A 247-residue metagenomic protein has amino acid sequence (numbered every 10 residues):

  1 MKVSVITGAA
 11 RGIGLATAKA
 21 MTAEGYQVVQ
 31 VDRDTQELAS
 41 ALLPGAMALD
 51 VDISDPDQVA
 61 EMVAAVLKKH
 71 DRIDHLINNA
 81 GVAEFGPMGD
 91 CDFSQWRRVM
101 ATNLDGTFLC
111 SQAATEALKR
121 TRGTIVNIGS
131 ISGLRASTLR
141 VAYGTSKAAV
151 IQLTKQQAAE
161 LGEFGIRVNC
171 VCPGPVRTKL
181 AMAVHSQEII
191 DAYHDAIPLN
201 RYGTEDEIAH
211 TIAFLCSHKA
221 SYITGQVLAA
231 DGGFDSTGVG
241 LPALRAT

Functional and structural regions predicted by a protein language model:
E24-L38: Conserved glycine-rich Rossmann-like NAD(P)H-binding loop of the short-chain dehydrogenase/reductase
P87-M88, D92-R97, Y193: Substrate-binding pocket helix/loop in short-chain dehydrogenase/reductase
S111, S146, T154: Active-site helix of classical SDR
E116, A159-E163, S221: Alpha-helical segment proximal to the catalytic Tyr-Lys
S130: Residue(s) in the substrate-gating loop at a strand-loop-helix junction that position the organic substrate next
R135, T224-T247: Short C-terminal tail/terminal secondary-structure segment of NAD(P)H-dependent dehydrogenase/reductase domains
C170, D191-I223, A230-G232: C-terminal helical subdomain
